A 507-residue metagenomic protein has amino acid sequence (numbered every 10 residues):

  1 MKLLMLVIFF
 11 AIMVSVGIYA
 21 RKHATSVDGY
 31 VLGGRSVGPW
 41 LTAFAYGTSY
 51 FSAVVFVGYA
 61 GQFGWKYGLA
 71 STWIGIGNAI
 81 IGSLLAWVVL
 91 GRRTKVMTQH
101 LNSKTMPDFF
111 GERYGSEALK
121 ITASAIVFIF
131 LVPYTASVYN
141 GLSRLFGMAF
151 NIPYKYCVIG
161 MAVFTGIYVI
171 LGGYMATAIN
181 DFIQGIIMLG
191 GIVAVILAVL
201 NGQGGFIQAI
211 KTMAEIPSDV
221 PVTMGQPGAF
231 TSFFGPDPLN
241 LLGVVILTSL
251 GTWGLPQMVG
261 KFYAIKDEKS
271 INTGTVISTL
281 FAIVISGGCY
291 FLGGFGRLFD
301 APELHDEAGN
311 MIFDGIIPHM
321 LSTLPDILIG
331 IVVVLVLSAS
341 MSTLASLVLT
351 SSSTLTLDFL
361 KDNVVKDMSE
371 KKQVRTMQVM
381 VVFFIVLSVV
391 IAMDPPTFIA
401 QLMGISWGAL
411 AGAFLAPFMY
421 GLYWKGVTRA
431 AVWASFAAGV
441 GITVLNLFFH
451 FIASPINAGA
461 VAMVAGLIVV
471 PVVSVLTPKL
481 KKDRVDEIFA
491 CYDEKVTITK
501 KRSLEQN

Functional and structural regions predicted by a protein language model:
M1-N507: Membrane-embedded helix-loop-helix hairpins and adjacent transmembrane boundary segments in multi-pass transporters
